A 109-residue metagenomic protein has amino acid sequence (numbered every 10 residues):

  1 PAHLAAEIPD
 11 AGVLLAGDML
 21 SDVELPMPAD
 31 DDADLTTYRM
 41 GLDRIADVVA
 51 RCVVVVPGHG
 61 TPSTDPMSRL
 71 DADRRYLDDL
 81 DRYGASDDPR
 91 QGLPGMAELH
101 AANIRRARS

Functional and structural regions predicted by a protein language model:
P1-M40, R44: Catalytic core of the metallo-beta-lactamase
D43-P57, T61-S109: Accessory terminal helices/loops
